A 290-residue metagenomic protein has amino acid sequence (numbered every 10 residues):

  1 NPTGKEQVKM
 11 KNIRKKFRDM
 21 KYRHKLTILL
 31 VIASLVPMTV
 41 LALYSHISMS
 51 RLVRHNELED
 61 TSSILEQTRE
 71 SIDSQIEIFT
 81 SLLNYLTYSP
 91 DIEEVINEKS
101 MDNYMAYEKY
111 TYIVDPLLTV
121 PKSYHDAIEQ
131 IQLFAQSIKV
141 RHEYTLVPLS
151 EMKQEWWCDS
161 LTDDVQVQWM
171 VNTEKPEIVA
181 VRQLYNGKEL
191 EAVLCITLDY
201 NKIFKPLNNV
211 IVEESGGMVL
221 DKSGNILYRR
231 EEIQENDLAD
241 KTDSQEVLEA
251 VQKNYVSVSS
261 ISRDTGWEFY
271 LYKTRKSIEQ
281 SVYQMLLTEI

Functional and structural regions predicted by a protein language model:
Q7-R51, H55, E59, I290: Extreme N-terminal signal-anchor transmembrane helix of membrane signaling/transducer proteins, especially in bacteria
E59-W156: Extracytoplasmic/periplasmic sensory segments of membrane signal-transduction proteins
T111-H125, E189-Y228, E232-Q234: Solvent-exposed, extracytoplasmic
L133, L184, V219-L220: Hydrophobic beta-strand positions
S150-E155, T173-V210, Y270-T274: Conserved beta-strands of PAS-like sensory domains
W156-N172: Regulatory sensory and allosteric helical modules in signal-transduction proteins and certain transcription factors
K222-S223, E231-E289: Extracellular/periplasmic juxtamembrane segments that couple receptor/chemosensory ectodomains to their
